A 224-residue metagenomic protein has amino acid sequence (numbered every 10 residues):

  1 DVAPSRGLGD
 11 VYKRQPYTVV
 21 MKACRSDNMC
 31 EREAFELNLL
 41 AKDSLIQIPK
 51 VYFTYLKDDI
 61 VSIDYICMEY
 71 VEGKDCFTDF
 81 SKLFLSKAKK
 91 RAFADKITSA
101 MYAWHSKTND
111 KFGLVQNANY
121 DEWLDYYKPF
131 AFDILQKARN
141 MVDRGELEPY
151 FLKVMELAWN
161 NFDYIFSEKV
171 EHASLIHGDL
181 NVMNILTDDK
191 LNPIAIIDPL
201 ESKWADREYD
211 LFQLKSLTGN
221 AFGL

Functional and structural regions predicted by a protein language model:
D1-Y12: Single conserved hydrophobic/aromatic residue that forms the stacking wall/gate of nucleotide- or nucleobase-binding
D10-P16, D188-D189: Active-site beta-strand termini and strand-to-loop segments that position acidic
K13-A118: ATP-binding pocket architecture of kinase catalytic cores
P16, I63, H172-A173, N192: Conserved catalytic motifs of the protein kinase core domain
L56-D59, I66, L83, K87-D95 (+2 more regions): An alpha-helical support segment within catalytic cores of ATP-dependent transferases
I197-E201: Activation of the activation-loop gatekeeper triad in protein kinase-fold domains
E208-L224: Active-site activation/catalytic loop segments of kinase-like enzymes and analogous catalytic loops in related
